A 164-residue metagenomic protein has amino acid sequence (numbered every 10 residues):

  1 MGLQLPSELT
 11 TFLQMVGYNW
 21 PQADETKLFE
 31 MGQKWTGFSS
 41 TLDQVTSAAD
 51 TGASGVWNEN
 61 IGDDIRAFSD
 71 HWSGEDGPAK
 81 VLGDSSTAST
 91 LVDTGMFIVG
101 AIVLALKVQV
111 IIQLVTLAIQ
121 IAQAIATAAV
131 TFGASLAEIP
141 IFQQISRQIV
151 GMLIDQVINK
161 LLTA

Functional and structural regions predicted by a protein language model:
M1-Q14, E25-A164: Amphipathic alpha-helical hairpins/coiled-coils and adjacent low-complexity
